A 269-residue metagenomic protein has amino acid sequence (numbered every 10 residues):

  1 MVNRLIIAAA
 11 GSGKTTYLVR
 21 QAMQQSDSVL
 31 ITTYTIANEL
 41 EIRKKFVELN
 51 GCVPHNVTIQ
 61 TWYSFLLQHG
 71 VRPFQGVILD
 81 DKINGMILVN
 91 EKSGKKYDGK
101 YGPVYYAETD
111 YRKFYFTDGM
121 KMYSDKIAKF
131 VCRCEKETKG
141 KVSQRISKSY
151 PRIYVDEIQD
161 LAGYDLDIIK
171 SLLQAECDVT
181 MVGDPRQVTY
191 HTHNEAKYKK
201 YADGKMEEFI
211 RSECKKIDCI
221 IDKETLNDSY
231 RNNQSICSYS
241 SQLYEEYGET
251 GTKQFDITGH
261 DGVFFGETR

Functional and structural regions predicted by a protein language model:
M1-P73: P-loop NTPase Walker
M1-S12, D125-F130, G248-T268: Glycine-rich phosphate-binding "P-loop"
V2-I7, N84-Y154, G163-Y164, I168 (+2 more regions): Accessory N-terminal region flanking or inserted into the helicase ATPase core in nucleic-acid motor proteins
Y17-Q21, K45, V142, Y164-L172: A short acidic, amphipathic alpha-helical/loop segment
L18, D27-E39, V57, E224-S229 (+1 more regions): Conserved RecA-like ASCE P-loop NTPase motor core of nucleic-acid helicases/translocases
S28, P151-R152, E176-T180: Loop/turn-to-beta-strand initiation segments
Q159-I210: Signature of the SF2 helicase/ATPase Hel1-core->accessory helical subdomain module
Y190-Y201, E207-T252: Conserved coupling/interface region of RecA-like P-loop/ASCE motor cores
